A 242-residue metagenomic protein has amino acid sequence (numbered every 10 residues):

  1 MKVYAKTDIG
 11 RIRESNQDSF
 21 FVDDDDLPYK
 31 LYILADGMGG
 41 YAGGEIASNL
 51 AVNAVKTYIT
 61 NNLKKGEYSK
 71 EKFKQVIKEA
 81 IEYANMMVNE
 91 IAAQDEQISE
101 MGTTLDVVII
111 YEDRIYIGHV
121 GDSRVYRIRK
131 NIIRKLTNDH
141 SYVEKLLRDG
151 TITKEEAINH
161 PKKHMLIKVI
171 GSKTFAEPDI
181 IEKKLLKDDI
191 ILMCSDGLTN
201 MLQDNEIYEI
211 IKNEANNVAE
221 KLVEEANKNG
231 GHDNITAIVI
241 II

Functional and structural regions predicted by a protein language model:
M1-I242: PP2C/PPM-type serine/threonine phosphatase catalytic domain
